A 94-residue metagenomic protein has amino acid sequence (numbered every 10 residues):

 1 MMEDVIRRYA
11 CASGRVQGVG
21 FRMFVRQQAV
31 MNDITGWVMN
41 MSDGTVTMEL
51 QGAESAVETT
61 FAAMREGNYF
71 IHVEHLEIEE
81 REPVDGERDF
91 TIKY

Functional and structural regions predicted by a protein language model:
M1-Y94: Intrinsically disordered, low-complexity, mixed-charge
